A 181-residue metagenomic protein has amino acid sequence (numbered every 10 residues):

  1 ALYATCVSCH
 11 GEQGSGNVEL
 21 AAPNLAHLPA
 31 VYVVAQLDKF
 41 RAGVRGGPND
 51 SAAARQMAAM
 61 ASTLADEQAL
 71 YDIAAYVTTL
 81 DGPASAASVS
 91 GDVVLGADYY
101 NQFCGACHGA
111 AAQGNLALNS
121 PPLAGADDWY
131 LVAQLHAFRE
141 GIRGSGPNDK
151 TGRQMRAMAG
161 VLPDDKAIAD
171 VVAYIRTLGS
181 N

Functional and structural regions predicted by a protein language model:
A1-A42: The feature marks the first
A1-S15, S88-Q113: Sequence/structural segment immediately N-terminal to covalent heme-attachment motifs in c-type and related
Y3-C6, A22, A30, A54 (+4 more regions): Disulfide-stabilized extracellular ectodomain repeats and their linkers
A4-V7, Y71-A75: Intrinsic, low-complexity N-terminal interaction/targeting segments
E12, G43, T79-P83, A110 (+2 more regions): Generic structural signal for alpha-helix termini and adjacent loop/cap motifs
N17-N24, F40-Y71, A86-G91, A117-P122 (+2 more regions): Axial heme c-ligation environment in periplasmic c-type cytochrome domains
L28-L37, A124-H136: Short microdomains enriched in Cys/His and/or Lys/Arg
